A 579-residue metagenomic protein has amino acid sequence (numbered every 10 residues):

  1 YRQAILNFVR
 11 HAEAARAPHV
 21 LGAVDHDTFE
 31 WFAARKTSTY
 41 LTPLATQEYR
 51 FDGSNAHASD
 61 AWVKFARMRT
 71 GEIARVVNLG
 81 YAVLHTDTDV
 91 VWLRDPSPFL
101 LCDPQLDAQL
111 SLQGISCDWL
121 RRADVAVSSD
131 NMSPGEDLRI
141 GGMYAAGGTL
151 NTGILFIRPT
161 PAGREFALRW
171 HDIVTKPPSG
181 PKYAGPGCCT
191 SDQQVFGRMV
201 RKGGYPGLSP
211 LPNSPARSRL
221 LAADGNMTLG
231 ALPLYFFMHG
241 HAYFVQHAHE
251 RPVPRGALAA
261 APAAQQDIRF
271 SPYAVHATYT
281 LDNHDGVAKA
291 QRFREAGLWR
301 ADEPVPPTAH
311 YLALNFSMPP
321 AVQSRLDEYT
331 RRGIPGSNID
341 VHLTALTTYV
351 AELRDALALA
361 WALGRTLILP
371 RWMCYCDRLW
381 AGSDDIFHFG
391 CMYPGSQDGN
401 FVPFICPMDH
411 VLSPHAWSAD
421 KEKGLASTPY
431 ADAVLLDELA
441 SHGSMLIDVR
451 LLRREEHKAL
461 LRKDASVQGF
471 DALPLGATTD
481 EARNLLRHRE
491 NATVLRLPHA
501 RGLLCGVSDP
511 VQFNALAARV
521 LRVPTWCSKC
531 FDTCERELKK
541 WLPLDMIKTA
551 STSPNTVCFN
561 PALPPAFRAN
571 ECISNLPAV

Functional and structural regions predicted by a protein language model:
Y1-M68, E72-L79, T308, F316-D327 (+2 more regions): N-terminal anchoring/stem segment of glycosyltransferases
A4-V9, T28, S59-D60, R69-E72 (+7 more regions): Eukaryotic intrinsically disordered and solvent-exposed regulatory patches
H26-T28, T46-Q47, V90-V91, N131-P134 (+6 more regions): Short, solvent-exposed loop/turn segments at secondary-structure junctions
F32-A33, V76, W92, C117-R121 (+5 more regions): Extracellular/periplasmic catalytic domains that process cell-envelope and extracellular macromolecules
L41, F65-D137, G147-T149, I154-P159 (+8 more regions): GT-A fold catalytic core of metal-dependent nucleotide-sugar glycosyltransferases, centered on the diacidic
G147-A296, A351, D355, C374-L379 (+4 more regions): Catalytic core and acceptor-binding pocket of nucleotide-sugar-dependent glycosyltransferases
P254-G256, I268, Y279, Y311-V579: Secretory-pathway glycan-assembly enzymes, especially type II membrane glycosyltransferases that use nucleotide-sugar
